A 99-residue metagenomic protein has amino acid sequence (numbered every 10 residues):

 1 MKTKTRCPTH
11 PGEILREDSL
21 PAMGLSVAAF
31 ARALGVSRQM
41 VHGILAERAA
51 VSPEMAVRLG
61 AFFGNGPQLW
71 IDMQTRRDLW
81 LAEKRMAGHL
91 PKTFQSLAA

Functional and structural regions predicted by a protein language model:
M1-L25, D72: A short, Lys/Arg-rich alpha-helix, primarily the initiator
P21, R32, A61: Alpha-helical residues within the helix-turn-helix
G24-G43: Short alpha-helical DNA-recognition segment
S37, R48, F63, Q74-R77: The DNA-recognition helices of helix-turn-helix-type DNA-binding domains
G43-A46, D72: Base-recognition residues in the alpha-helical recognition helix of bacterial helix-turn-helix
R48-A61: Short, basic-rich loop-to-helix N-cap that marks the start of a DNA-contacting helix
I71-A99: Short, charged recognition helix plus adjacent turn of helix-turn-helix-like nucleic-acid-binding domains
